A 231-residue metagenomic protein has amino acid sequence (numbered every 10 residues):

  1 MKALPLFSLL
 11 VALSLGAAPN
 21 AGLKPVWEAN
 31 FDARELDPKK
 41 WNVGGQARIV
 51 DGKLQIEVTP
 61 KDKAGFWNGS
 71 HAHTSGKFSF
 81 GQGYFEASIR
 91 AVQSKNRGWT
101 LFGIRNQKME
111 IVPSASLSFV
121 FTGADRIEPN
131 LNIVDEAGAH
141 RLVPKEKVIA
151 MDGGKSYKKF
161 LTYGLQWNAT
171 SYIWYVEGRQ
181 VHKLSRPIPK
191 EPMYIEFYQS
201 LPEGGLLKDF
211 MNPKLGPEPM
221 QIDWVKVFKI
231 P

Functional and structural regions predicted by a protein language model:
M1-L4: Positively charged n-region of N-terminal signal peptides that target proteins for export
L9-A17: Hydrophobic h-region of N-terminal signal peptides that target proteins for export in Gram-negative bacteria
A18-P231: GH16 jelly-roll
